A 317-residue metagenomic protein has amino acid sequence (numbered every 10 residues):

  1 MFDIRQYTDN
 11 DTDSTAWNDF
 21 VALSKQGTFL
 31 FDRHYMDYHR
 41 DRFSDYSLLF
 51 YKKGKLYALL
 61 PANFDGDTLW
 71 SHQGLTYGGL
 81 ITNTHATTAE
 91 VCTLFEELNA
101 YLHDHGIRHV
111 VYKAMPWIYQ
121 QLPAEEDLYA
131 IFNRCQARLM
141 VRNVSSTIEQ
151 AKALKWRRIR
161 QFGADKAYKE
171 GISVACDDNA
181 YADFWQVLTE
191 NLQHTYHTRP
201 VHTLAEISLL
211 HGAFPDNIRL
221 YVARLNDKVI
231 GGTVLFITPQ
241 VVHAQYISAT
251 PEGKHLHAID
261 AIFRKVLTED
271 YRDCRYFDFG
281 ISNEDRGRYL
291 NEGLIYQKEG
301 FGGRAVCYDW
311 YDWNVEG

Functional and structural regions predicted by a protein language model:
F2-K53, Y57-T68, M115-G253: A conserved beta-strand-loop-helix scaffold within acyl/acetyltransferase catalytic domains
F43-D45, D104-I107, I218, R272-C274: Short, high-confidence coil segments that cap the C-terminus of an alpha-helix and link into the following beta-strand
Y51, L59-A62, C92-E97, N217-E316: Aromatic (often tryptophan-rich) hydrophobic motifs at membrane interfaces
T68-Q73, L294: Short, flexible, mixed-charge acidic loops at enzyme active sites
Q73-L75, V141, V306: Short, solvent-exposed loop/turn segments at the edges of secondary structure
L75-Q121: A gly/proline- and charged-residue-enriched helix-loop-helix capping module
Y77-T88, T195, S248-H255: Short histidine-centered catalytic/ligand-binding loop motif
T88, Q120-P123, D285-L290: Short, flexible/disordered intra-domain loops and linkers
